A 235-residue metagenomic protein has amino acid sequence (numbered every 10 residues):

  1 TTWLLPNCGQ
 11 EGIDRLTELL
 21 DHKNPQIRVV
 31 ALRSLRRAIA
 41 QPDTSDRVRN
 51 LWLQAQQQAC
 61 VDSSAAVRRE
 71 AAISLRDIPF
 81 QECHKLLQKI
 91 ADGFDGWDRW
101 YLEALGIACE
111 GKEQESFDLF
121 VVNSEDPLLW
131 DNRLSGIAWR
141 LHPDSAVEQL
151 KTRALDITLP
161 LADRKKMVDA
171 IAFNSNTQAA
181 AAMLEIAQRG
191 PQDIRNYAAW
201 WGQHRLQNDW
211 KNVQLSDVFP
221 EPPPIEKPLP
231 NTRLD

Functional and structural regions predicted by a protein language model:
T1-D235: Long, ordered, helix-rich scaffold segments
